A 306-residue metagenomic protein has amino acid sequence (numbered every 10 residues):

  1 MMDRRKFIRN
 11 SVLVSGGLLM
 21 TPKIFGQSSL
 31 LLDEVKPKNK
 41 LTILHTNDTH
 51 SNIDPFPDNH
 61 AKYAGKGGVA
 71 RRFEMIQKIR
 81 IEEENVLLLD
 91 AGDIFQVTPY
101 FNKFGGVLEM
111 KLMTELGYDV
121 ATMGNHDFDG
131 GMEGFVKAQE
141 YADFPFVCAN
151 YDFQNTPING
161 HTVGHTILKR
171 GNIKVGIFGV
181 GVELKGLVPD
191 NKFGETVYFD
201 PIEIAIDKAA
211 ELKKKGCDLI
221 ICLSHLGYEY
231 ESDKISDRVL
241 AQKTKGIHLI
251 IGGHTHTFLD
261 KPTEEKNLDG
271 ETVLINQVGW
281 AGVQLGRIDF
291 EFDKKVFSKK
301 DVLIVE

Functional and structural regions predicted by a protein language model:
R4-E306: Acidic, metal/ion-coordinating pockets
